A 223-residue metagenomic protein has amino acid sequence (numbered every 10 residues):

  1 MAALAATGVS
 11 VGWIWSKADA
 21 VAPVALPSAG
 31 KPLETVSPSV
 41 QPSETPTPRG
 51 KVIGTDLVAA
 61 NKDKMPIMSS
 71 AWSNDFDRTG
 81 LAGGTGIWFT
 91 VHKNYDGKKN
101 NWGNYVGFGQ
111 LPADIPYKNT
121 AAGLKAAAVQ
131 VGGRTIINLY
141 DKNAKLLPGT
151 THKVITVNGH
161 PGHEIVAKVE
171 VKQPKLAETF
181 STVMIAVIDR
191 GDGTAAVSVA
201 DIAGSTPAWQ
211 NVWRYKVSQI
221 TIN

Functional and structural regions predicted by a protein language model:
M1-E44: Hydrophobic single-pass membrane-targeting/anchoring helices
V40-N223: Solvent-exposed, non-transmembrane segments of extracytoplasmic/periplasmic domains
